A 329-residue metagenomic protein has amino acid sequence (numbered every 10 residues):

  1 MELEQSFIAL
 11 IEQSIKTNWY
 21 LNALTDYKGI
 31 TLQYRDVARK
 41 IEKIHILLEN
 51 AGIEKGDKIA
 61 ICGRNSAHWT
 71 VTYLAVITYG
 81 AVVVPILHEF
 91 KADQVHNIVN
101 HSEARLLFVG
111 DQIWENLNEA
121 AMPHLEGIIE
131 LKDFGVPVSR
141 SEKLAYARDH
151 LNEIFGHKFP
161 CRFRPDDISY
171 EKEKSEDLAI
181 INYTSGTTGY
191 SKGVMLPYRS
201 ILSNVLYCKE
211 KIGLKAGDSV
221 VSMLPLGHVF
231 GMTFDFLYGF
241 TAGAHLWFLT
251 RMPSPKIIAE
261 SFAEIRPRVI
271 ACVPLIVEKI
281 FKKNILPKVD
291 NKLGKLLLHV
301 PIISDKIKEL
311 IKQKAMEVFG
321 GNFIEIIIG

Functional and structural regions predicted by a protein language model:
L3, Y20-G52, D57-S66, T70-L74 (+2 more regions): Conserved AMP-binding/adenylate-forming core of the ANL superfamily
L10, A51, T78-G156: Structural core segment of the AMP-binding/adenylate-forming
W19, D149-Y183, Y190, G213-S219: Conserved pre-ATP/AMP-binding loop-to-beta segment of ANL
Q33-R35, Y170, A179-S203: Conserved AMP-binding A3 loop
K55-D57, S175, G217, I324: Phosphate-coordination loops involved in phosphoryl transfer and adenosine-cofactor binding
K58, R64-V84, H88-A92, N100-L106 (+3 more regions): A short helix-loop-beta submotif of the ANL/AMP-binding
L125, F323-I324: Conserved hydrophobic position(s) of the canonical leucine-rich repeat
L202-S219, L226-K314, V318, N322: Conserved AMP-binding/adenylation subdomain of ANL enzymes
